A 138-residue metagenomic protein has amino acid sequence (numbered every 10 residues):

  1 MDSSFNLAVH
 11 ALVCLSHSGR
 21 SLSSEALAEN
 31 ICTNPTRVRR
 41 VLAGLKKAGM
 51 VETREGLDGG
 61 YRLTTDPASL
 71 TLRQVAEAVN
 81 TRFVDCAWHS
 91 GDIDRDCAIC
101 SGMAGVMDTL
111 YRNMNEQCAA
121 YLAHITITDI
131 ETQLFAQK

Functional and structural regions predicted by a protein language model:
M1-T33, R62: N-terminal helix-turn-helix DNA-binding core of bacterial DNA-binding proteins
S21, A43, P67-T71: Contiguous, function-dense segments enriched for cysteine-driven chemistry and partner/ligand-binding capacity
S21-S23, E52-R54, T128: Short, structured loop/turn "capping" segments at alpha-beta junctions
T36: Key DNA-contact positions within bacterial/archaeal DNA-binding proteins
V41-A48: Basic amphipathic alpha-helical segments that dock to polyanions
G49-T64: Beta-hairpin "wing" of winged helix-turn-helix
T64-K138: Non-DNA-binding regulatory cores of transcription-related proteins, predominantly C-terminal effector-binding
